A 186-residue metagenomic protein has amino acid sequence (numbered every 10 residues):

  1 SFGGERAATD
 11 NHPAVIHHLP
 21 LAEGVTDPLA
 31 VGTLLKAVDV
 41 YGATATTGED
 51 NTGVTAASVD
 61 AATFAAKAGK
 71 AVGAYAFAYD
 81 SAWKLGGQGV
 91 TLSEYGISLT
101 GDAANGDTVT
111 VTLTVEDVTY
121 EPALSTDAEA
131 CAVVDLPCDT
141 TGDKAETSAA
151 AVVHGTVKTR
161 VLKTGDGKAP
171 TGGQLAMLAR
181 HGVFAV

Functional and structural regions predicted by a protein language model:
S1-V186: Surface-exposed, low-hydrophobicity beta-strand/loop segments enriched in small/polar/acidic residues
